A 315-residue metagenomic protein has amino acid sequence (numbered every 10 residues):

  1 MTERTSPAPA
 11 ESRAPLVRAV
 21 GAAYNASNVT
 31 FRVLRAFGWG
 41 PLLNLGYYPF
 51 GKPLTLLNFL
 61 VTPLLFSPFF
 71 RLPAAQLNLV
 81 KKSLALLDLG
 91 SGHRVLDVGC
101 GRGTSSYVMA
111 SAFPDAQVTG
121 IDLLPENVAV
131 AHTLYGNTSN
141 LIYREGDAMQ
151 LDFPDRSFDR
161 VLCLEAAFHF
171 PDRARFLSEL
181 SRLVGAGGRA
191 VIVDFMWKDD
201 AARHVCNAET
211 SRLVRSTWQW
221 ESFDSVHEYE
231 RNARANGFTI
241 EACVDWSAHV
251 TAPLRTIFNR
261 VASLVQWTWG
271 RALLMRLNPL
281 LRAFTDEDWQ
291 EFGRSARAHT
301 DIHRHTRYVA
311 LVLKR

Functional and structural regions predicted by a protein language model:
T2-N44: N-terminal auxiliary segments of SAM/dcSAM-dependent transferases
L56, A74-S91: Conserved alpha-helix/loop element of class I SAM-dependent methyltransferases that forms part of the SAM/SAH-binding
L96, R102-Q150: Class I SAM-dependent methyltransferase SAM/SAH-binding core
M149-V161: A short acidic, Gly/Pro-enriched loop at the edge of an enzyme's catalytic core that lines a small-molecule cofactor
A174-R189: A short glycine-rich, Lys/Arg-flanked "PGG" loop and its adjoining helix->strand segment in the class I
M196-W220: Short, glycine-/aromatic-enriched active-site segment of Class I SAM-dependent methyltransferases
T217-P279, G293-A298: Substrate-binding/catalytic lobe of Class I Rossmann-like enzymes that use SAM or dcSAM, i.e., the mid-to-C-terminal
L280-R315: C-terminal lobe and adjacent flexible extensions of AdoMet/dcAdoMet transferase-like proteins
